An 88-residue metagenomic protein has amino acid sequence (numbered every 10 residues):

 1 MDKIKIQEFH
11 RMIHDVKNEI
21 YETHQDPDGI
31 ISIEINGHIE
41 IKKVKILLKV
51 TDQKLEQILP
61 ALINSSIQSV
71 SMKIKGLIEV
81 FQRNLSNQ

Functional and structural regions predicted by a protein language model:
M1-H24, S69-Q88: Long amphipathic alpha-helical segments used for membrane anchoring, targeting, substrate engagement, or oligomerization
N18-K43, L48: N-terminal intrinsically disordered, cationic/polar leader segments that include organellar targeting peptides
L48-V50, A61: Lipid-handling modules and contact-site tethers
I58, L62-K73: Stable alpha-helical structural segments in soluble proteins, enriched in small hydrophobic residues
